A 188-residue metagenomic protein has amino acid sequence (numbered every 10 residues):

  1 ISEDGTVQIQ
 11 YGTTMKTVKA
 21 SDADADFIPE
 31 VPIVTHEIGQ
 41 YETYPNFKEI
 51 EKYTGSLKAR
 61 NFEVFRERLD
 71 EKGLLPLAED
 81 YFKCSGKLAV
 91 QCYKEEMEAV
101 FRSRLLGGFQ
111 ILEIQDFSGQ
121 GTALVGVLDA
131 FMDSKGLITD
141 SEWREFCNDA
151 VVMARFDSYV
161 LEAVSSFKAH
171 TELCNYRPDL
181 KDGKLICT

Functional and structural regions predicted by a protein language model:
I1: Active-site neighborhood of glycoside hydrolase catalytic domains
V7-I186: Substrate-binding clefts and catalytic carboxylate motifs of secreted carbohydrate-active enzymes
